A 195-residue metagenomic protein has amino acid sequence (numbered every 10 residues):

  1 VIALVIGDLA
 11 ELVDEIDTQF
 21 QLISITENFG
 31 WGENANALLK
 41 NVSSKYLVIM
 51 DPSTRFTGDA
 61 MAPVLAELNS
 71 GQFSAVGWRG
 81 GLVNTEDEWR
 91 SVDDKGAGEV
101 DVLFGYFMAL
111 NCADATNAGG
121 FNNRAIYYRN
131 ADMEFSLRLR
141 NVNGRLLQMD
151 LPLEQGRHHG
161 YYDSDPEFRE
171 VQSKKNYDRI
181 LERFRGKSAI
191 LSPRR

Functional and structural regions predicted by a protein language model:
V1-E27: Acidic donor-binding segment of Leloir-type glycosyltransferases
I25-V42: Glycine-rich, basic loop-to-helix element that forms the pyrophosphate-binding segment of sugar-nucleotide handling
L47: Short aromatic/hydrophobic "clamp" motif used to bind/position activated sugar donors
R55-R90: Conserved donor NDP-sugar-binding/catalytic core segment of glycosyltransferases
S91-A113, Y128: A recurrent flexible, glycine/aromatic-enriched loop bordering the glycosyltransferase active site that acts as
T116-R140, G144-Q148, P152-E154: Donor nucleotide-sugar recognition loop
Q148-E167: Active-site donor/metal-binding and catalytic loop motifs of nucleotide-sugar-dependent glycosylation enzymes
S164-P193: Catalytic core of nucleotide-sugar-dependent glycosyltransferases
